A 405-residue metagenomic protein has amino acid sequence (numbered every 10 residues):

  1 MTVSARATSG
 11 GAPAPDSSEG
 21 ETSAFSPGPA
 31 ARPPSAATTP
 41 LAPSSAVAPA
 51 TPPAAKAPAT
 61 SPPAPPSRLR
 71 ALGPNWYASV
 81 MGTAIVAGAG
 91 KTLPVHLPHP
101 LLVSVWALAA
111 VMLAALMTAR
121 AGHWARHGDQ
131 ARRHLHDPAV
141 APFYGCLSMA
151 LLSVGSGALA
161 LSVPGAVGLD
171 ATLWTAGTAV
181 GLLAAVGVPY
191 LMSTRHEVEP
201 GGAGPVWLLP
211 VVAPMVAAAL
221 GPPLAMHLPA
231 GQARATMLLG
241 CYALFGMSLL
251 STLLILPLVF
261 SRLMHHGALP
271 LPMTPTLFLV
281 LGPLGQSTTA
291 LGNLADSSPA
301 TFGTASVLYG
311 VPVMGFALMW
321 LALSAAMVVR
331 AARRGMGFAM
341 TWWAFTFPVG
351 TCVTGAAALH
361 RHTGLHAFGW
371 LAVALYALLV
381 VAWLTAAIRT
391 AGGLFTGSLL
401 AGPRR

Functional and structural regions predicted by a protein language model:
M1-S67, L394-R405: Actinobacteria-biased recognition of intrinsically disordered, low-complexity terminal regions
S61-A89, W106, G128-S156, W174 (+7 more regions): Juxtamembrane helix-loop boundaries in multi-pass membrane proteins
A87-G88, A115-H123, V259-R262, P283-P299 (+2 more regions): C-terminal transmembrane-bundle signature of multipass membrane proteins, characterized by strong activation on
A89-L101, A158-L169, G221-L239, G292-T304 (+1 more regions): Helix-coil boundary and interhelical linker segments in multi-pass alpha-helical membrane proteins
P94-L101, R120-A131, F260: Membrane-interface helix-loop junction between the first two transmembrane segments
L108-W124, V180-Y190: Central hydrophobic cores of alpha-helical transmembrane segments in multi-pass inner-membrane proteins across all
S156-H196: A generic, well-ordered mixed alpha/beta core segment in the N-terminal half of proteins
A176, W207-S324: Generic multipass alpha-helical transmembrane bundles of integral membrane proteins
